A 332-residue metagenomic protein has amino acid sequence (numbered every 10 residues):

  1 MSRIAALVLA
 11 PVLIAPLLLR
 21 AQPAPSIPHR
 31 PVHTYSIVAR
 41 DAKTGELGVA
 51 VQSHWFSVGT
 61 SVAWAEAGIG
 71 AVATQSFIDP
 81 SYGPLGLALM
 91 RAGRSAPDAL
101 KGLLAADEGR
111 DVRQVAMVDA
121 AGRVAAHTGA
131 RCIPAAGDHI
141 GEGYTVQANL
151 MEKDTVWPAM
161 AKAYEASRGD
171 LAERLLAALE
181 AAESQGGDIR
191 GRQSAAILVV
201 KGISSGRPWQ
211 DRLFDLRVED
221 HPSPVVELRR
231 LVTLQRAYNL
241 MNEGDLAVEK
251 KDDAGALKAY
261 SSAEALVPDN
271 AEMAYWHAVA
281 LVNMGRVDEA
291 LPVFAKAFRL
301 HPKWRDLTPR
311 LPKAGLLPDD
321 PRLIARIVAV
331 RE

Functional and structural regions predicted by a protein language model:
Q22-R190, I197, E219-K250, A265: Alpha/propeptide regions of enzymes that mature by internal proteolysis
N242, W276, R310-L311: Canonical tetratricopeptide repeat
S261-A265, F298-R299: Conserved structural position within tetratricopeptide repeats
P268, P302-K303: Short coil turns that delineate tetratricopeptide repeat
M273, L307-T308: TPR alpha-solenoid repeat register
